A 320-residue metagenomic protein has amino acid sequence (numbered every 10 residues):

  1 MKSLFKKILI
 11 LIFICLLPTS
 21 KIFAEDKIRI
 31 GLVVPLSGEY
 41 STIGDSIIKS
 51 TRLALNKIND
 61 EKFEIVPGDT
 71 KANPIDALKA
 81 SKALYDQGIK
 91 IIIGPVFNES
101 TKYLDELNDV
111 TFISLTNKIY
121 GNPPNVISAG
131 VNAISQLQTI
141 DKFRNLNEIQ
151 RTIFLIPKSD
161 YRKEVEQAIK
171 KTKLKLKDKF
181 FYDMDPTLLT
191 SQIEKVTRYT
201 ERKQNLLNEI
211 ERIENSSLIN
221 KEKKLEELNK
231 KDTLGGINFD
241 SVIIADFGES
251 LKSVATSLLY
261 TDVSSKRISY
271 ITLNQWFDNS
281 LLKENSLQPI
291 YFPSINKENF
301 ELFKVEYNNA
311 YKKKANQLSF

Functional and structural regions predicted by a protein language model:
L4-A24: Classical Sec-dependent N-terminal signal peptides that target proteins to the secretory pathway
K27, T42-I47, D60-G121, S128-V131: Beta-alpha junction/loop-to-helix N-cap segments that form part of ligand/metal-binding clefts
T42-N59, D76, D160-K177, Q192: Short, solvent-exposed amphipathic alpha-helices that sit in or adjacent to ligand/effector-binding or catalytic
F63-D86, Q136-T139, D185-R198, K221-L228: Structural motif
L84-V96, I113-L115, R151-I156, R202-K224 (+2 more regions): Periplasmic-binding protein-like
I91-K175, K179: Extracytoplasmic ligand/sensor domains, especially the bilobed periplasmic-binding protein
P123-I127, L188-K195, W276-Q288: Glycine-rich, charge-decorated loop segments at or immediately adjacent to ligand/cofactor-binding or catalytic sites
L174, Y199-K203, S217-K221, I237-S241 (+1 more regions): Extracellular/periplasmic periplasmic-binding protein-like sensory domains
